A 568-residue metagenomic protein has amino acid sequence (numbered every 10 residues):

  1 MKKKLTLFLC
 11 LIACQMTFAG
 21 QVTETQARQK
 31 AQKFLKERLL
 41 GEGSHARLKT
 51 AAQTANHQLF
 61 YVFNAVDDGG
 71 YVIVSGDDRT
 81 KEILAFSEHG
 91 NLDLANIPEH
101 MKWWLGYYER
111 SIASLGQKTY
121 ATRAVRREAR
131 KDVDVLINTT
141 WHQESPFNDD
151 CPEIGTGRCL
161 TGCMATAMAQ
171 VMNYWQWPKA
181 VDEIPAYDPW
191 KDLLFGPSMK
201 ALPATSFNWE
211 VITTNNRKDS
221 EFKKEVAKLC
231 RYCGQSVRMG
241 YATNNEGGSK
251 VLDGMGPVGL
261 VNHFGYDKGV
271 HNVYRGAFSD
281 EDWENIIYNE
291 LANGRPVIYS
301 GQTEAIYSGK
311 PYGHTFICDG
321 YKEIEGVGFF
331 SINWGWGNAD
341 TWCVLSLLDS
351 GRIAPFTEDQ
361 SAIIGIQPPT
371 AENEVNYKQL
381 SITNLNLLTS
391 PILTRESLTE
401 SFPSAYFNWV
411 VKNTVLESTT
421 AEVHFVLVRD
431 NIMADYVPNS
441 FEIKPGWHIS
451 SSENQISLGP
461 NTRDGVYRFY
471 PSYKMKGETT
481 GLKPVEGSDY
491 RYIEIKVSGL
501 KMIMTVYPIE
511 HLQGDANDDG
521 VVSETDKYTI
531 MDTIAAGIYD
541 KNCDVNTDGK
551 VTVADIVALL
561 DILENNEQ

Functional and structural regions predicted by a protein language model:
K4-A13: Sec-dependent N-terminal signal peptides
G20-A52: Short, non-transmembrane alpha-helical segments in secretory-pathway proteins
K49-G69, V258, N262-N333: Active-site-adjacent substructure of cysteine-protease-like catalytic cores
S75-N91, I324-S346: Catalytic Cys-His active-site segments of thiol-dependent hydrolases/isopeptidases
I83-S249, I509: Active-site-adjacent structural segments surrounding the nucleophilic cysteine of cysteine proteases and isopeptidases
S350-V411, Y492-E494, I503-P508: Short, compositionally biased P/S/T/A/G/V-rich stretches that sit at domain boundaries
G477-L512: Short beta-strand elements
P508-Q568: Cellulosome-associated attachment modules in secreted, modular CAZymes
